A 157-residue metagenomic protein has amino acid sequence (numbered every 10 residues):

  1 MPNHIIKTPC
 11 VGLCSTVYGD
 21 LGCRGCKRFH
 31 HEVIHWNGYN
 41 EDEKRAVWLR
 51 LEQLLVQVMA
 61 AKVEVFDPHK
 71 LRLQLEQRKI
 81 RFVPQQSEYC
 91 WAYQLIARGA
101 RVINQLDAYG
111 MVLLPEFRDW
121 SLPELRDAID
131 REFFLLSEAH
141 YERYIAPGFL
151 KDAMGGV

Functional and structural regions predicted by a protein language model:
M1-E64: N-terminal cysteine/histidine-rich coordination modules
I5-I6, I34, I80, I96 (+3 more regions): Weak global preference for isoleucine
V11, R45-E52, R72, E76 (+3 more regions): Generic detector of well-ordered alpha-helical segments enriched in charged/polar residues, highlighting helical
V33, C90, E138-Y141: Generic intrinsically disordered, low-complexity segments enriched for polar/acidic and small residues
M59-F117: Short flanking/linker segments adjacent to small metal-binding domains or redox-active Cys/His motifs
V102-V157: C-terminal, charged low-complexity interaction regions
